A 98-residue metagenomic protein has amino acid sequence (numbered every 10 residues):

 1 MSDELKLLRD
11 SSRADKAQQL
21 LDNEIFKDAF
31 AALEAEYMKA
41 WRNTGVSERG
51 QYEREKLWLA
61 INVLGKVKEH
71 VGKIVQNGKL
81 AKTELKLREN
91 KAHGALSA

Functional and structural regions predicted by a protein language model:
S2-A98: Intrinsic-disorder/low-complexity detector
